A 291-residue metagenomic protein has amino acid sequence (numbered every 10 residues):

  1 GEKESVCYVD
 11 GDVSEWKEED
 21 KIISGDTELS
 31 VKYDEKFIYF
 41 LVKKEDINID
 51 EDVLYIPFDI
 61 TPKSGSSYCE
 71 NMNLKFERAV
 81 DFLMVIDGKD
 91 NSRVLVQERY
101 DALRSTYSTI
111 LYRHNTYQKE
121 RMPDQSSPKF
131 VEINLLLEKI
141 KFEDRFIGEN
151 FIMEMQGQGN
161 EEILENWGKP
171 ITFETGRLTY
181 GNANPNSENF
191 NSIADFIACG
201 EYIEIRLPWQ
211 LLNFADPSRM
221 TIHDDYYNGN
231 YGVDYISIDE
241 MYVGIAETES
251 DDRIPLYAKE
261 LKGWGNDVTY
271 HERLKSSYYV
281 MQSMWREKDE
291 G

Functional and structural regions predicted by a protein language model:
G1, N48-D50, S127-W167, E174-I193 (+1 more regions): Ser/Thr/Pro-rich, low-complexity mucin-like regions that serve as glycosylated stalks/linkers or repetitive adhesive
G1-D10, F58-D87, L212-G291: Acidic/polar low-complexity flexible segments
C7-K17, I22: Mature N-terminal segment immediately following signal peptide/propeptide cleavage in secreted/periplasmic
G11, F37-E45, E201-W209: Short, well-ordered beta-strand segments enriched in hydrophobic/aromatic residues
E18-M155, H223-I245: Surface-exposed, glycine/proline- and aromatic-rich loop segments on solvent-exposed faces across compartments
K32-K36, D195-Y202, G291: Short, ordered beta-strand-loop transition motifs
G148, I152-E174, A198, K262-E290: Alpha-helical propensity feature that highlights long, continuous alpha-helices across diverse contexts
